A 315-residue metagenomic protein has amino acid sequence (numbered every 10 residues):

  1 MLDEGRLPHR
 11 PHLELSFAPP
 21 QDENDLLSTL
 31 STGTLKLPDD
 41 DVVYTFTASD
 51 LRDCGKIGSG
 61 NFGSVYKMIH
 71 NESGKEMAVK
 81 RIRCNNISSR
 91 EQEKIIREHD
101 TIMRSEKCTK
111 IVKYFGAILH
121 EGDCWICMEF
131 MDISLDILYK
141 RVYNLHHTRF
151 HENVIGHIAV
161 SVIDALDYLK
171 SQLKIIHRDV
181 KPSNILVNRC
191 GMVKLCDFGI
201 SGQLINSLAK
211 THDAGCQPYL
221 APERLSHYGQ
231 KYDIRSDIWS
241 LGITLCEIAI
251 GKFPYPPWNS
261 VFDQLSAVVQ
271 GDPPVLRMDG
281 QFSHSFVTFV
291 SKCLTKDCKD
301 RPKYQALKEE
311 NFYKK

Functional and structural regions predicted by a protein language model:
S64-C84: Glycine-rich ATP phosphate-binding loop
I82-E106: Conserved N-lobe beta3->alphaC-helix segment of eukaryotic protein kinase catalytic domains
G116-A117: A short, aromatic-enriched beta-strand patch in the conserved N-lobe beta-sheet of the protein kinase catalytic domain
E121-S134: Conserved short submotifs of the Hanks-type protein kinase catalytic core that shape the nucleotide-binding pocket
I158-A159: Activation segment signature within eukaryotic-like protein kinase domains
K170-V187: Catalytic-loop of the protein kinase fold
